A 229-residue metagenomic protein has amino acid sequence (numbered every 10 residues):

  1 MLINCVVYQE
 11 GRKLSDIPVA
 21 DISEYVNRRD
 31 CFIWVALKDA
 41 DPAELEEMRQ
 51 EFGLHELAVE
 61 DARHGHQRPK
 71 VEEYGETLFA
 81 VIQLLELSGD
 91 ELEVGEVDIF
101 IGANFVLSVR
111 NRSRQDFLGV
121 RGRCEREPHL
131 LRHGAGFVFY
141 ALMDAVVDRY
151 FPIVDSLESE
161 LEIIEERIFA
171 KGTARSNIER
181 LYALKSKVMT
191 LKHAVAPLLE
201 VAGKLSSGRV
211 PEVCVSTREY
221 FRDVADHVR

Functional and structural regions predicted by a protein language model:
M1-R229: Peripheral, non-transmembrane regulatory/ligand-interaction domains of membrane transport proteins
